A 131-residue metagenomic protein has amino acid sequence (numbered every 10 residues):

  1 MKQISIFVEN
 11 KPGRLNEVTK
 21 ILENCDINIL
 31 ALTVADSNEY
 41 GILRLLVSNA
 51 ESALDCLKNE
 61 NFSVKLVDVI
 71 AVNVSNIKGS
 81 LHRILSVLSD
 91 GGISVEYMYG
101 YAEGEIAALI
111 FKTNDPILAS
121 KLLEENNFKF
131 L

Functional and structural regions predicted by a protein language model:
M1-L131: A conserved regulatory-domain signal marking ACT and ACT-like small-molecule sensing domains and adjacent regulatory
